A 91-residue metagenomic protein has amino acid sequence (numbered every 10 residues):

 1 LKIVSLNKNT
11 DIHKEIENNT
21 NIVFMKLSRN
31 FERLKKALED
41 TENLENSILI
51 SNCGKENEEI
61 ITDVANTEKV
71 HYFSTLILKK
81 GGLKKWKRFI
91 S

Functional and structural regions predicted by a protein language model:
L1-I90: Beta-strand/loop-alpha-helix module characteristic of Rossmann-like adenine-cofactor folds
